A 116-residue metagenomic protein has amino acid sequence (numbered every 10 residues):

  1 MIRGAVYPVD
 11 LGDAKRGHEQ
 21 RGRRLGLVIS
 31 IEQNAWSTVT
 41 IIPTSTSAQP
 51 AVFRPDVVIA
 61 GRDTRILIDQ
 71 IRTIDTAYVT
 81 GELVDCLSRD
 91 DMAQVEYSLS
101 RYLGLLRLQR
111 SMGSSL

Functional and structural regions predicted by a protein language model:
M1-L116: Conserved functional hotspots at enzyme active or ligand-binding sites that engage polyanionic ligands
